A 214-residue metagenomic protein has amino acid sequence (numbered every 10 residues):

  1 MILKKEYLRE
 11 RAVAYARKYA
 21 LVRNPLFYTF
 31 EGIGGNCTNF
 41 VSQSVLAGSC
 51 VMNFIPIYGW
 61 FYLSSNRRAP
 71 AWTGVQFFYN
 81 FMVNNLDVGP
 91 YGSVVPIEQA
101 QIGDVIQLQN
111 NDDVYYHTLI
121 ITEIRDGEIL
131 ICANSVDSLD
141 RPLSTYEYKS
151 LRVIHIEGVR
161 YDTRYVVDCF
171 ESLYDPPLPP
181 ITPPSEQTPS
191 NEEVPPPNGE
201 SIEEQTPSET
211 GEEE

Functional and structural regions predicted by a protein language model:
M1-T73: N-terminal capping segments
A12-A14, I129, L151: A broad, low-specificity signal marking well-ordered, structured residues that form hydrophobic/aromatic
E31-I33, Y58, T73, V88-Y91 (+4 more regions): Feature targets compositionally biased, intrinsically disordered low-complexity regions with long contiguous runs
F54-I57, T118, L143: Short, solvent-exposed loop/turn and secondary-structure capping segments
F61-N134: ...with weaker cross-activation on analogous glycine-rich loops/strands in unrelated enzymes
I129, R141-L143: Short acidic, gly/pro-rich beta-turn/loop elements at beta-sheet edges and active-site/ligand-binding grooves
N134, S144-E214: Low-complexity, Gly/Ser/Thr/Pro-rich intrinsically disordered linker/tail segments
S138: Contiguous ligand/interfacial binding patches
